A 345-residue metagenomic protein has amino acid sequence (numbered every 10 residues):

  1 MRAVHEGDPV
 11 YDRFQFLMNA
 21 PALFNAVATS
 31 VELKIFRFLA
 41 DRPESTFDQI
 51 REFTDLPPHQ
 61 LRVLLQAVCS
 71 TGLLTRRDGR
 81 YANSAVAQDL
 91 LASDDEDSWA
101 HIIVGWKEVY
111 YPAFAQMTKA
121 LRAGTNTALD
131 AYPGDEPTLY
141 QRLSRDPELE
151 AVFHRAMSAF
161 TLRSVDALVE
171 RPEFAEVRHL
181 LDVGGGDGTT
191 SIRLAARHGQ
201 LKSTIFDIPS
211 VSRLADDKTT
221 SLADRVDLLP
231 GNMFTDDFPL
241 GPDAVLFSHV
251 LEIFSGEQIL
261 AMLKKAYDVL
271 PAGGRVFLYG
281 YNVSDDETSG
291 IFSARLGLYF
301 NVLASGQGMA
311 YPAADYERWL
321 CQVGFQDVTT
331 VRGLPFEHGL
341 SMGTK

Functional and structural regions predicted by a protein language model:
M1-T75, F174-A175, H179-K345: Alpha-helical subdomain
R2-H5, Y11-D41, E52-D55, H59-R178: Conserved Class I S-adenosyl-L-methionine-dependent methyltransferase catalytic core
